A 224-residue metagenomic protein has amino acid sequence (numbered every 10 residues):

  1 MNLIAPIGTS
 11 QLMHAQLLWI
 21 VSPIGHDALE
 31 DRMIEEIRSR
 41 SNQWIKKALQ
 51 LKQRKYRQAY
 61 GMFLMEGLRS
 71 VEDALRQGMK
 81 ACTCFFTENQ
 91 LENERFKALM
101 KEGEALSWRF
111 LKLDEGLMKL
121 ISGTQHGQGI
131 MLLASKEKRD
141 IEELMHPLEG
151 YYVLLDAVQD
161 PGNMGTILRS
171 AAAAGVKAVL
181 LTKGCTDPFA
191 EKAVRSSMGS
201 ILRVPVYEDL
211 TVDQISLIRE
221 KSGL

Functional and structural regions predicted by a protein language model:
T9, M13-Q125, L217: N-terminal positively charged helical leader segments and presequences
M62, C82-C84, R109-L111, Q128-L132 (+4 more regions): Structural motif
G67, L132, V194: A residue-level signal for conserved active-site and pocket-lining positions in enzyme catalytic cores
R76, E102-A105, L144-L224: RNA substrate-binding interface of SAM-dependent RNA methyltransferases
Q90, G116, G127, K136-K138 (+1 more regions): Short, flexible active-site-adjacent loop segments at beta-strand->alpha-helix junctions, enriched in small/polar
Q125-P147: Acidic/glycine-rich phosphate/pyrophosphate-binding loops and surrounding catalytic core that coordinate Mg2+
